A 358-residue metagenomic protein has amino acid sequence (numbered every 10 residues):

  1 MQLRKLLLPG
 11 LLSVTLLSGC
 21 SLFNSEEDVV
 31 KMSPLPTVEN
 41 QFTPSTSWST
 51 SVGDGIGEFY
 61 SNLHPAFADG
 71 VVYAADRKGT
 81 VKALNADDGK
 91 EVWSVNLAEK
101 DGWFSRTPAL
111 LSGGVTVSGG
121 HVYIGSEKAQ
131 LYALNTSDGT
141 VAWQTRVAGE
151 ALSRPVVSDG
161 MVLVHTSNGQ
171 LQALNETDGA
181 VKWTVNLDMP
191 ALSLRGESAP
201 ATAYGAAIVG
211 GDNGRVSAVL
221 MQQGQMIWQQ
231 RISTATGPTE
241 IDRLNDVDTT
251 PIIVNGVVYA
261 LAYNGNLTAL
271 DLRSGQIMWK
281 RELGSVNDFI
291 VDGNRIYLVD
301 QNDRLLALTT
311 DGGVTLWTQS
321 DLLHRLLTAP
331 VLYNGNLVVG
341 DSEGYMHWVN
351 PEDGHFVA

Functional and structural regions predicted by a protein language model:
L17-G19: C-terminal motif of bacterial Sec signal peptides marking the signal peptidase cleavage site
S21-N24: Bacterial signal peptide processing site
E26-V30, N40-A66, S94-T116, A142-S158 (+5 more regions): Extracytoplasmic beta-rich repeat domains
D76, S126-E127, T166-S167, G211-D212 (+3 more regions): Structural signature of WD-repeat beta-propellers
K82, Y132, Q172, S217 (+3 more regions): WD40 beta-propeller blade core
N85-D88, N135-D138, N175-G179, M221-G224 (+3 more regions): Short loop/turn segments that connect beta-strands within beta-propeller blades
R295-T310, V314-W348: Loop/turn-rich, solvent-exposed surfaces of beta-rich toroidal or solenoidal domains
